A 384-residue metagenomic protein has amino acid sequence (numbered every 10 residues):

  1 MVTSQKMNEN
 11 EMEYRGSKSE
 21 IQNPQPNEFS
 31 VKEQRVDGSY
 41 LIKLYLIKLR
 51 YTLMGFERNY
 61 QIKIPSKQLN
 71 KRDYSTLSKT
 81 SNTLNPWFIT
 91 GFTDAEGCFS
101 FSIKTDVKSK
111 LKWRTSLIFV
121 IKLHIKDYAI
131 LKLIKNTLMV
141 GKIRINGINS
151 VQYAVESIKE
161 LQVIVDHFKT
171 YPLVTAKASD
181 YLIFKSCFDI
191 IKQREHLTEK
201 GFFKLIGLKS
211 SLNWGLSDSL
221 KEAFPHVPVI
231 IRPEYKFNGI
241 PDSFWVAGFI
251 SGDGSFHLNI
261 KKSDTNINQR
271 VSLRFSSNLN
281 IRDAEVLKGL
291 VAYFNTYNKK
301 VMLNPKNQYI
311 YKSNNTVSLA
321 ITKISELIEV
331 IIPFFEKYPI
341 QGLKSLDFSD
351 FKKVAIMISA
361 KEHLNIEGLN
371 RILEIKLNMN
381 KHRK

Functional and structural regions predicted by a protein language model:
M1-K384: Sequence-level preference for short, compositionally simple segments enriched in small aliphatic or small polar residues
